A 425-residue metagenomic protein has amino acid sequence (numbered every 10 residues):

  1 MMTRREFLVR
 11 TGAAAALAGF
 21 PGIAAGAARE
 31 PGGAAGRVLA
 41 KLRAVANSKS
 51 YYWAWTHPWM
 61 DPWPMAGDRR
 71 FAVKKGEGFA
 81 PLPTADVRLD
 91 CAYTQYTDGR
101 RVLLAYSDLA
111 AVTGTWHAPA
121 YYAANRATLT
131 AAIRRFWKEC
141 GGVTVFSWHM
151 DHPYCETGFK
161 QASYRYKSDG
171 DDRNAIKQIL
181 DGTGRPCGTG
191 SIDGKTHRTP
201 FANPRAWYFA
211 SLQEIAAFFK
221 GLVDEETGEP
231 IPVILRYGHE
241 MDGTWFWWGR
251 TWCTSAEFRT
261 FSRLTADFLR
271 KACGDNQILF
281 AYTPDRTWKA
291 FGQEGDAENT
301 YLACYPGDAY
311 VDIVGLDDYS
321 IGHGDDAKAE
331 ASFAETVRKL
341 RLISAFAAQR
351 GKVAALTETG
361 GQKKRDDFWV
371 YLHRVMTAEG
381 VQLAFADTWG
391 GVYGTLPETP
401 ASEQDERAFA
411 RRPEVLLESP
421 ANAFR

Functional and structural regions predicted by a protein language model:
M1-M2: Secretory targeting signals
E6-G26: N-terminal export signals
A28-L104: N-terminal module-boundary/linker segments of secreted carbohydrate-active enzymes
W53-P58, A355-R425: Substrate-binding cleft of secreted/luminal carbohydrate-active enzymes
A85-Y93, T128-A131, R286-P306, A334-A345 (+1 more regions): Alpha-helical scaffolding within the catalytic cores of extracellular/periplasmic polymer-degrading hydrolases
G114-D267, K271, D275: Substrate-binding cleft of extracellular glycoside hydrolase catalytic domains
R270-D296, K352-K364: Aromatic-lined carbohydrate-recognition surfaces of secreted/lumenal glycan-active proteins
C304-Q362: Glycoside hydrolase catalytic-domain groove-lining segments
